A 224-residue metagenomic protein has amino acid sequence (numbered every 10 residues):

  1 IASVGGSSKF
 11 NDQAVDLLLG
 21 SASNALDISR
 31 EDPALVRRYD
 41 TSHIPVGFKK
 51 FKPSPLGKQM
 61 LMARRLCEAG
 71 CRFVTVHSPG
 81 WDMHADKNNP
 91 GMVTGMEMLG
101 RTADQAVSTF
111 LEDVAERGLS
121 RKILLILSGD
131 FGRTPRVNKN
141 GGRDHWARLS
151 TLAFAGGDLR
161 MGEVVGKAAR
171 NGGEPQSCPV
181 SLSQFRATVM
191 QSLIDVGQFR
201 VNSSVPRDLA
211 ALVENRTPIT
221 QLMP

Functional and structural regions predicted by a protein language model:
I1-P224: Ligand-binding pockets and gating/stacking loops
